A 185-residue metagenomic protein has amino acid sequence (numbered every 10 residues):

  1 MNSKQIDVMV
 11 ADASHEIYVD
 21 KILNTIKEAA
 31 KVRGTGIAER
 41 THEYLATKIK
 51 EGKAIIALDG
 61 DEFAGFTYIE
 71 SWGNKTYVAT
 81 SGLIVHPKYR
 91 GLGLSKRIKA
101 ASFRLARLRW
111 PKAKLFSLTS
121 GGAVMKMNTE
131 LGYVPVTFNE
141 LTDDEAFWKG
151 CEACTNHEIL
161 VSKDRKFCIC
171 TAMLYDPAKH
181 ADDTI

Functional and structural regions predicted by a protein language model:
M1-S3, R107-I185: Terminal substrate-recognition subdomain of acyl/acetyltransferases
N2-I22: A short beta-loop-alpha structural element at the N-terminal edge of CoA-dependent acyl/N-acetyltransferase catalytic
E16-K27, K31-A38, D164-H180: Amide-forming acyltransferase catalytic core, primarily the GNAT-like/NAT-type and related acyltransferase folds
L23-P87: A conserved beta-strand-loop-helix scaffold within acyl/acetyltransferase catalytic domains
V85, G91-A106: Conserved acetyl-CoA-binding loop-helix of GNAT-fold acetyltransferases
